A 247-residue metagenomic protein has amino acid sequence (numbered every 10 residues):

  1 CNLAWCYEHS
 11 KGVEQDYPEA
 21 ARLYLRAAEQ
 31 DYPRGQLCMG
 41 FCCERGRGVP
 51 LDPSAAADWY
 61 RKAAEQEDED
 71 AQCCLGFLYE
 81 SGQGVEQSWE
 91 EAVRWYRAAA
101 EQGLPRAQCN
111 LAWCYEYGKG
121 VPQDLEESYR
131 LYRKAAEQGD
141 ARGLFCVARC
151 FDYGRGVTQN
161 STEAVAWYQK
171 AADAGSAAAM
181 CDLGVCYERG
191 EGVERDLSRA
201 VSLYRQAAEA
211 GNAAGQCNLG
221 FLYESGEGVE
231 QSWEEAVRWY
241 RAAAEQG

Functional and structural regions predicted by a protein language model:
N2-H9, C38-R45, C74-S81, N110-Y117 (+6 more regions): Hydrophobic face of amphipathic alpha-helices that form TPR/SEL1-like repeat modules and related alpha-solenoid
H9-K11, D16, Y24, E29-P33 (+18 more regions): Short helix-capping/linker turns of helical repeat alpha-solenoids
